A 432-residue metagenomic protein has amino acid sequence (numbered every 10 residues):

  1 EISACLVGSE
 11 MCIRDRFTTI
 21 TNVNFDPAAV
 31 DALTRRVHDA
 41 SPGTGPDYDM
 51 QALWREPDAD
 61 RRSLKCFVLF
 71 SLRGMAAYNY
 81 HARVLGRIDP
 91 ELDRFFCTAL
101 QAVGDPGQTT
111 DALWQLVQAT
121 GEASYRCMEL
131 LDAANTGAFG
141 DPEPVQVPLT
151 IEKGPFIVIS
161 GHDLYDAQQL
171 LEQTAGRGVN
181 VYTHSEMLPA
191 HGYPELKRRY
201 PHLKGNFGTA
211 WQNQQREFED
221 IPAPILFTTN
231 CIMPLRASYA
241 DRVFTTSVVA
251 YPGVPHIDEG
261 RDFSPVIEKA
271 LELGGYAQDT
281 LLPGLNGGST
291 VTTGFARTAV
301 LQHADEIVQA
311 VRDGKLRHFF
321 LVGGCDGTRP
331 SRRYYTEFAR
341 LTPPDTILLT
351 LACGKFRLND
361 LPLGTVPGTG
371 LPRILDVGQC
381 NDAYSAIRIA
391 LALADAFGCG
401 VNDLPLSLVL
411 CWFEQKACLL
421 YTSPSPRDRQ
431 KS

Functional and structural regions predicted by a protein language model:
I2, L6-D15, Y421-Q430: Conserved small/polar residues in nucleotide/adenosyl-binding loops
S9, I159-A167, E186-A190, N230-M233 (+5 more regions): Gly/Ser/Thr-rich loops at beta-strand to alpha-helix junctions that form or flank small-molecule/cofactor-binding
G45, P57-D60, L64-F70, L131 (+10 more regions): Solvent-exposed alpha-helices and their adjacent loops that cap or buttress functional pockets in soluble metabolic
V84-A133: Low-complexity, highly charged intrinsically disordered N-terminal segments that act as targeting/localization
G178-A223, R236-A237, V243-D258, T328-L391 (+1 more regions): Catalytic or ion-translocation cores adjacent to nucleophile or general acid/base/metal-coordination motifs in diverse
T229-Q302: Active-site cores of enzymes that catalyze phosphoryl transfer or operate on phosphate-rich substrates
L285-R317, D326-P330, A339-T346, T350-A352 (+1 more regions): Accessory "access/gating" subregions that flank catalytic or transport cores
N402-S423, R427-S432: Charge-patterned, long linear interaction tracts outside catalytic cores
